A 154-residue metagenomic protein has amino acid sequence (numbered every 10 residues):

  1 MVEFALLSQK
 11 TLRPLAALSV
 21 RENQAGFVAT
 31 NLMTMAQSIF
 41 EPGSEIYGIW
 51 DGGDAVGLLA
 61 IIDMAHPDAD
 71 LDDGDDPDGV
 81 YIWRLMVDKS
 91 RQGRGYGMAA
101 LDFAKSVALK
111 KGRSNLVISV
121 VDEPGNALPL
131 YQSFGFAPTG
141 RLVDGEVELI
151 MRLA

Functional and structural regions predicted by a protein language model:
V2-S90, L101-F103, V107, G140-D144: Acetyl-CoA-dependent GNAT
W50-G52, M151-A154: Active-site beta-strand termini and strand-to-loop segments that position acidic
D88-S90, R94, D122-E123: Active-site acidic-Proline motif in GNAT/NAT acetyltransferases
G95, G112, G135: Short glycine-rich hinge loops at helix-strand junctions in the catalytic core of two-component histidine kinases
M98, D122-G140: Conserved active-site alpha-helix within GNAT-family acetyltransferase domains
A108-V120: Conserved GNAT acetyl-CoA-binding A-motif
V117-L128, D144-V147, A154: Conserved beta-strand-loop-alpha-helix junction that forms the acyl-donor binding cleft
